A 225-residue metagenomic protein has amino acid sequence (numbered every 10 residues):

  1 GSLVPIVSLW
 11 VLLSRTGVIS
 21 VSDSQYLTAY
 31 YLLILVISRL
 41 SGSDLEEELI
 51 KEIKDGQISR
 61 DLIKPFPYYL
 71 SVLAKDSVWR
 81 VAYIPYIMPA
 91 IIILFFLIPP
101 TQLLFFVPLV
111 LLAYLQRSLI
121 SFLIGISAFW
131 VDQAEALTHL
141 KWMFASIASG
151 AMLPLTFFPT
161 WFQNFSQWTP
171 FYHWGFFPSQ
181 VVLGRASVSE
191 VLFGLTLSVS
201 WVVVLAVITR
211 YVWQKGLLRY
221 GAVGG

Functional and structural regions predicted by a protein language model:
G1-V36, V191: Transmembrane helix-boundary elements of multi-pass transport/secretion proteins, especially ABC-type permease modules
S2-L3, V36-L40, L73-M88, Y114-L119 (+3 more regions): Hydrophobic alpha-helical transmembrane bundles that constitute the permease/transmembrane domains of multi-pass
V7-R15, M88-L97, V182: Transmembrane alpha-helix termini and helix-breaking/packing motifs in multi-pass membrane transporters
Y26-I91: Hydrophobic alpha-helical transmembrane segments of multi-pass membrane transport proteins
V36-E46, Y114-I126, I147-M152, V207-G216: Transmembrane alpha-helical segments that form the membrane-embedded catalytic/substrate-channel core of multi-pass
R80-T138, V191-S200, V204-V207: Alpha-helical transmembrane segments and their short interhelical loops
F129-V181: Transmembrane helix segments
V182, T196-G225: Junction motif at the cytosolic side of a transmembrane helix
